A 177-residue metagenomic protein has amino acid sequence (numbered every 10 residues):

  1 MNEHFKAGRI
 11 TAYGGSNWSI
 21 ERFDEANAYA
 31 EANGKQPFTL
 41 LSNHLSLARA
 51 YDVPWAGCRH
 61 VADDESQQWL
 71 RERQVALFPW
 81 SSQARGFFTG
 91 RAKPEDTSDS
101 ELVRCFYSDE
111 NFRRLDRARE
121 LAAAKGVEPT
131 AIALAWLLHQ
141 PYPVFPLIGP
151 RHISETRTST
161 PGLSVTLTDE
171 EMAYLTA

Functional and structural regions predicted by a protein language model:
M1-T176: Beta/alpha (TIM)-barrel catalytic core signal, keyed to glycine-rich beta->alpha loops juxtaposed to Asp/Glu that bind
